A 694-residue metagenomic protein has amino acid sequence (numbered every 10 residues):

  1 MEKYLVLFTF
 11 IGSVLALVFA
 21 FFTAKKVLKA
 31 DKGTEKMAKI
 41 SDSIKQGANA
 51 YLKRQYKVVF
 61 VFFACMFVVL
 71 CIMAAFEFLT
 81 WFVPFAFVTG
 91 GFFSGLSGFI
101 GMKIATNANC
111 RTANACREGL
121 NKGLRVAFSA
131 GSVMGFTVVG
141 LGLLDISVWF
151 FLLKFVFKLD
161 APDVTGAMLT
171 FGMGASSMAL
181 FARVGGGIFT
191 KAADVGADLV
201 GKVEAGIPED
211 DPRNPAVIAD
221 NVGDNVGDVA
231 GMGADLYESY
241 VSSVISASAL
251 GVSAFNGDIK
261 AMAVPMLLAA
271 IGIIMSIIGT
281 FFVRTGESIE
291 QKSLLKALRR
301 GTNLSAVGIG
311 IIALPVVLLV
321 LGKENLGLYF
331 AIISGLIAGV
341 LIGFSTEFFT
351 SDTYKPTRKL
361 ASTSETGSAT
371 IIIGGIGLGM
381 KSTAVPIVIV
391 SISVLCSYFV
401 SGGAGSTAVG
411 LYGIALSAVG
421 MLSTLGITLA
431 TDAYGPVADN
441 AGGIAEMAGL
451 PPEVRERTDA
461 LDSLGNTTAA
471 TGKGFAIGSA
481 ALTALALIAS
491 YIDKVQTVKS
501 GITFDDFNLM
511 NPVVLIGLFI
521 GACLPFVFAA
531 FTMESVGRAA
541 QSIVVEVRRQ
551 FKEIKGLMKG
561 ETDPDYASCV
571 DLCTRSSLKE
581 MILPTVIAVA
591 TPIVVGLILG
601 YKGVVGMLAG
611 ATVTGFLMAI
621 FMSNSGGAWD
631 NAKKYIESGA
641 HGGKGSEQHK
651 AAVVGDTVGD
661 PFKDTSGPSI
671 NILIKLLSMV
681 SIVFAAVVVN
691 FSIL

Functional and structural regions predicted by a protein language model:
M1-L694: Hydrophobic packing and interface segments
